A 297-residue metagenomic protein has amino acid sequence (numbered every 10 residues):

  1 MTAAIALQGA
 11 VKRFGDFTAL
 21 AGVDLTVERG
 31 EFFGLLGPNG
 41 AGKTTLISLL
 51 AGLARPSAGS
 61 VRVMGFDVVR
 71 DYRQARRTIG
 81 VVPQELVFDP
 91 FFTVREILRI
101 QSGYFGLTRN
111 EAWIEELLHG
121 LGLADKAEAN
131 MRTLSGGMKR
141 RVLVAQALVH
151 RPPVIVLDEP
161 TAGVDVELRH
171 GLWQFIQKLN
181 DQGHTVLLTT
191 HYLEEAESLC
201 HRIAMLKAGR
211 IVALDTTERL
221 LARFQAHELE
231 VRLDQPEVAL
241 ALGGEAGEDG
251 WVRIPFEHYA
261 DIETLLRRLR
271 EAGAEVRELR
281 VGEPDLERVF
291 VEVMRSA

Functional and structural regions predicted by a protein language model:
R99, G103-K126: Conserved ABC ATPase "signature" region
N130-L134: Conserved ABC ATPase signature
R151: Conserved catalytic motifs of ABC-family nucleotide-binding domains
I155-E159: Catalytic Walker B motif of ABC-type/P-loop ATPase nucleotide-binding domains
W173-E257: ABC transporter nucleotide-binding domain
A226-A297: Short, charged/small-residue-rich alpha-helical element at the C-terminal edge of ABC transporter nucleotide-binding
